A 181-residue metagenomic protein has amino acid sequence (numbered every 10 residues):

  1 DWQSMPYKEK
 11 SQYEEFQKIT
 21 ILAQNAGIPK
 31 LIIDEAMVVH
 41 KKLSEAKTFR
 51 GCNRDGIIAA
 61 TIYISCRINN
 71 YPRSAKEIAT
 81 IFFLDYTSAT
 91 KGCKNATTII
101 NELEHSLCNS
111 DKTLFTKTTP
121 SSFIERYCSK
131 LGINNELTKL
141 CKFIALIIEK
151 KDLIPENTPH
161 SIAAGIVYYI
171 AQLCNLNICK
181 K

Functional and structural regions predicted by a protein language model:
D1-K181: Non-catalytic, interaction-prone regions of core transcription and DNA-replication machinery
